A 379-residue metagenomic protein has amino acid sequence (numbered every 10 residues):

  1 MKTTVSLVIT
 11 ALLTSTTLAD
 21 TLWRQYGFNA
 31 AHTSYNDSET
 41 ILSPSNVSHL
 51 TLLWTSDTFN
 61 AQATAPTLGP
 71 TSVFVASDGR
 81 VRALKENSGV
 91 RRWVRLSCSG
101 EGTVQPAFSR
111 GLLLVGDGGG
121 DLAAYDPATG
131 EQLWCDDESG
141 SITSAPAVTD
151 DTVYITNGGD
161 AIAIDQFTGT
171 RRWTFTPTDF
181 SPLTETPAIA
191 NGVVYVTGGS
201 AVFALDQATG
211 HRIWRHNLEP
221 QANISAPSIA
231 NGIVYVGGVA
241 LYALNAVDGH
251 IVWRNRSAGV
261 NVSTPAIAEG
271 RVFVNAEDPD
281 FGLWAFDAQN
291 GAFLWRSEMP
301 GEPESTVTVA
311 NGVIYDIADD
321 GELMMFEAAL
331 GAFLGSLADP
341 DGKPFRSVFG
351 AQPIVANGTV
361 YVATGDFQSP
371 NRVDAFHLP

Functional and structural regions predicted by a protein language model:
M1-T4: Positively charged n-region of N-terminal signal peptides that target proteins for export
S6-S15: Bacterial N-terminal signal peptides
L18-D20, P379: Low-complexity, Pro/Thr/Ser/Gly/Ala-rich linker/spacer regions in secreted, extracellular modular proteins
D20-T51: Blade/loop signatures of beta-propeller domains
T21-T33, F59-R82, C98-A123, D136-I162 (+5 more regions): Repeat-blade elements of multi-bladed beta-propeller folds
T51-S56, V90-L96, E131-D136, T170-T176 (+4 more regions): A short beta-strand motif characteristic of beta-propeller blades
K85-G89, D126-G130, D165-G169, D206-T209 (+4 more regions): Short loop/turn segments that connect beta-strands within beta-propeller blades
